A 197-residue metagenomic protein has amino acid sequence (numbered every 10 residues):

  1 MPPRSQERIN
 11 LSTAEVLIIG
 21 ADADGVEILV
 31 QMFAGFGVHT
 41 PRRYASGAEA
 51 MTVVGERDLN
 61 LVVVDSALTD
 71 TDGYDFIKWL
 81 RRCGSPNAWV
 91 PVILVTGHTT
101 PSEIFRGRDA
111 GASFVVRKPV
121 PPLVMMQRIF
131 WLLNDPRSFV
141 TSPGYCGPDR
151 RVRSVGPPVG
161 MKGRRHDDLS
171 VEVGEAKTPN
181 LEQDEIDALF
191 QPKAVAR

Functional and structural regions predicted by a protein language model:
I9, N134-R197: CheY-like receiver
L17, V62, A88-T99: A short, hydrophobic beta-strand element within the central beta-sheet of small alpha/beta folds
A23-A45: Two-component/phosphorelay signaling modules centered on CheY-like receiver
E56-L68: Active-site beta3 strand of CheY-like receiver
T69-D70, T100: The feature encodes the CheY-like receiver
D72-N87: Short amphipathic alpha-helix used as the core "switch/output" element in two-component signaling
D75, A88, T99-F114, V140-T141 (+1 more regions): Alpha4 helix (beta4-alpha4-beta5 surface) of REC/receiver domains from two-component response regulators
V120-I129, L133, R137, T141: C-terminal output helix
